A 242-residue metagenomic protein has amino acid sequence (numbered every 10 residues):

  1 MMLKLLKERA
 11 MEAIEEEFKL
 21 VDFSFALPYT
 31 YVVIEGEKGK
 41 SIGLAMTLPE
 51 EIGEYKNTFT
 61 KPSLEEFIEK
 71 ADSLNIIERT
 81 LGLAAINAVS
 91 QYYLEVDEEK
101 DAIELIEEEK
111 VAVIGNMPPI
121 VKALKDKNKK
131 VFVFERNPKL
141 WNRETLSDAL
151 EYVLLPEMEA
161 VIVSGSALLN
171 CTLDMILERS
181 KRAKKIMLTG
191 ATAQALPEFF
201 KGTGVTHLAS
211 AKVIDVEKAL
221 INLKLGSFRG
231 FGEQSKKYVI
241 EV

Functional and structural regions predicted by a protein language model:
M1-D126, L223, Y238-V242: Electropositive, gly/pro-rich neighborhoods at or near active sites that engage anionic ligands
D97-E104, E144-E157: Short acidic low-complexity segments
E109, E159, T206: Conserved acidic residues
A112, A160-S164, M187: Structural motif
A123-L124, T172-R179, F199: A short acidic, amphipathic alpha-helical/loop segment
L124-K127, L155-P156, E178-A183: Short, conserved loop/helix-junction motifs that constitute active-site signature segments in enzyme catalytic cores
N128-N142: NAD(P)-binding Rossmann-fold cofactor-contacting core
M187-V242: C-terminal functional extensions of proteins
